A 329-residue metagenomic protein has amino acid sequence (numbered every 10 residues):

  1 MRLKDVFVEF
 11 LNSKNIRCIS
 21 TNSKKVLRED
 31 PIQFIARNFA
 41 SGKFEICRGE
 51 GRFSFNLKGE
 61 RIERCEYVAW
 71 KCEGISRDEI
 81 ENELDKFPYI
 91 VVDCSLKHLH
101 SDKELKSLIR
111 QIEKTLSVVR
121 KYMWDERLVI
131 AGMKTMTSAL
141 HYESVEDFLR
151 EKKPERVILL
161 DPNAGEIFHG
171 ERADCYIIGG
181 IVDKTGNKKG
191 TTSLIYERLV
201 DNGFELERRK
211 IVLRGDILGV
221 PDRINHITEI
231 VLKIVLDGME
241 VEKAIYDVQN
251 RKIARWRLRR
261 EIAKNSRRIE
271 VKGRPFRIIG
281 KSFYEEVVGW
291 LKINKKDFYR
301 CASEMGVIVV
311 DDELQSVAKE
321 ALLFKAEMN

Functional and structural regions predicted by a protein language model:
M1-Y89, K97-L99, N329: Extreme N-terminal leader/targeting regions
R64-A139: A structural/positional concept
V91-D93, V129, I158-L159, I177 (+1 more regions): Beta-strand cores of modular interaction/reader domains in eukaryotic scaffold and signaling proteins, especially PDZ
E104-L105, E171-R172, N187-T192, L314-Q315: Short coil/turn segments at secondary-structure boundaries
Q111-V129, V145-D147, R198-R208, G289-D297 (+2 more regions): Structural alpha-beta junctions
S117-N187: S-adenosyl-L-methionine/SAH cofactor-binding core of RNA-modifying enzymes
L194-R257: Structured adenosyl-cofactor binding patch, chiefly the S-adenosyl-L-methionine
R251-N329: C-terminal, charge/polar-rich interaction regions
